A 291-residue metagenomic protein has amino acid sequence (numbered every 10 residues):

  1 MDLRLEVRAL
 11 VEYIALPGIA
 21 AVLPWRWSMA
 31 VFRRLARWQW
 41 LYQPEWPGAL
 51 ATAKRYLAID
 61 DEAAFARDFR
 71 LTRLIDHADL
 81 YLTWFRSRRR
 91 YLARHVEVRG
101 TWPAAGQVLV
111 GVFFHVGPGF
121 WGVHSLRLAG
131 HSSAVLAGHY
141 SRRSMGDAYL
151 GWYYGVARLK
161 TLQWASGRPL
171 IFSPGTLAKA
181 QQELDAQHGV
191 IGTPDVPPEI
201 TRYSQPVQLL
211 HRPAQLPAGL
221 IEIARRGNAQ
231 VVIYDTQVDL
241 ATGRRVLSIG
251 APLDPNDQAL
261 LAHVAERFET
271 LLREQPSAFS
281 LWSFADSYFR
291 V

Functional and structural regions predicted by a protein language model:
M1-F113, P118-G119, G155-K160: Membrane-anchoring hydrophobic helices of lipid-metabolizing enzymes
R37, L109-V110, S166-G167, P206-L209 (+1 more regions): Short, contiguous strand/loop micro-motifs
L50-A51, V123, K160, I221 (+1 more regions): Short glycine-/small-residue-rich flexible loop motifs, especially phosphate/cofactor-binding loops
L82, R86, G119-W121, R143-M145 (+3 more regions): Short catalytic/ligand-binding loop motif for oxyanion handling, primarily in non-cytosolic enzymes, centered on
H95-G100, S166-P174: Short acidic-hydrophobic, aromatic-tinged amphipathic segments that line or gate anion-handling sites
V98, V135-L136, I249: Generic preference for hydrophobic
P103-A105, L128, S132, F172-V291: Non-catalytic C-terminal accessory region of glycerolipid acyltransferases and related lyso-lipid remodeling enzymes
Q107-F172: Catalytic core of membrane glycerolipid acyltransferases/transacylases, capturing the structured, soluble-facing
